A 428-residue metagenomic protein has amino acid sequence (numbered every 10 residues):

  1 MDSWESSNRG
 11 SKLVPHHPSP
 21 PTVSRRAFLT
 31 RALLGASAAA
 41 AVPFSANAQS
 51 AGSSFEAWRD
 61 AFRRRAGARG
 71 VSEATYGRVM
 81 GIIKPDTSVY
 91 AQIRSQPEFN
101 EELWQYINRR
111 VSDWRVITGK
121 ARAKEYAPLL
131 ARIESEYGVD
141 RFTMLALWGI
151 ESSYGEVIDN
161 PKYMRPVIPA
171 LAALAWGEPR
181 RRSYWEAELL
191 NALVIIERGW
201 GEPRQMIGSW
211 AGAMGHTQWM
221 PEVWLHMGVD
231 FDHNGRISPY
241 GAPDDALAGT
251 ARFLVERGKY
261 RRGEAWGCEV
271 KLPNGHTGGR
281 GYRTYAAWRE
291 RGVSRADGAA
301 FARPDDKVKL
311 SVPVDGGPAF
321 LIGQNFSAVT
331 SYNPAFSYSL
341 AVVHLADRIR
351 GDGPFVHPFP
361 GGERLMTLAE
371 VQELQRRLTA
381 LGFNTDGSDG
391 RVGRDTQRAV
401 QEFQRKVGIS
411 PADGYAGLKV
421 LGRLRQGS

Functional and structural regions predicted by a protein language model:
M1-A27, A32, A36-A40: N-terminal secretory signal peptides
P21-T22, F44-R69, R78: C-terminal segment of N-terminal export signals and the immediately downstream linker at the start of the mature
W58-R65, L129, A170, L374 (+1 more regions): A general alpha-helix detector
E73-P304, P318-F320, V329-A346, R350-L368 (+2 more regions): Catalytic glycan-binding domains that act on GlcNAc-containing polysaccharides
L310-S311: Alpha-helical and coiled-coil interaction segments, frequently adjacent to or embedded within charge-biased
M366-V371, R376-R423: Short acidic, glycine/serine/threonine-rich helix-capping segments at coil-helix boundaries
G427-S428: Short, solvent-exposed mixed-charge patches
